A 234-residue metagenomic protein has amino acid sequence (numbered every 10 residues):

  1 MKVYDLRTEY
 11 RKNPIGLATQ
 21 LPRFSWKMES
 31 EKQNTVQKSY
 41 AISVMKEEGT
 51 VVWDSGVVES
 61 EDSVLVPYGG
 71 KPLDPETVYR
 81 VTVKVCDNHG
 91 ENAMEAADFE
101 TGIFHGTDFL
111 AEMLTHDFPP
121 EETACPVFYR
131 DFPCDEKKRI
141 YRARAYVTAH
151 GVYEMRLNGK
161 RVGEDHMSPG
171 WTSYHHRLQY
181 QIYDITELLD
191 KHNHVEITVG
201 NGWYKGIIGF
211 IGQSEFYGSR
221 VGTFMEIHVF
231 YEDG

Functional and structural regions predicted by a protein language model:
M1-N34, A97-P133, F216-G218: Non-catalytic, glycine-rich low-complexity segments
Q20-P22, K38, D62, P126 (+1 more regions): Exposed loop/turn and edge beta-strand positions of beta-sandwich/beta-sheet ligand-binding modules
W26, V64-V66, V78-T82, D87 (+2 more regions): Accessory beta-strand-rich segments of carbohydrate-active enzymes
M28, T35-V78, K84, N88-A93 (+1 more regions): Recognizes extended acidic, P/S/T-rich segments that occur within or adjacent to Ig-like beta-sandwich modules
Q33, L73, E136-I140: Surface-exposed acidic, glycine-flexible loop patches that form ligand/cofactor-binding and adhesion interfaces
N34-T35, K205: Short catalytic/ligand-binding loop motif for oxyanion handling, primarily in non-cytosolic enzymes, centered on
Q37, N92-A96, R220-F224: Short edge beta-strand segments in beta-sheet-rich domains
